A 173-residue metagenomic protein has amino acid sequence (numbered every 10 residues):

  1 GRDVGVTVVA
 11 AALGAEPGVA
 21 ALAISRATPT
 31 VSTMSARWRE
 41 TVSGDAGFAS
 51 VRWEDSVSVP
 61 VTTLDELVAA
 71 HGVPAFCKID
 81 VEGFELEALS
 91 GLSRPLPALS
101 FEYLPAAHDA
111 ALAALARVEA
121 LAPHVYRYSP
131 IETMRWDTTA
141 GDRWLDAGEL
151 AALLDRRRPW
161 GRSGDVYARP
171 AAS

Functional and structural regions predicted by a protein language model:
G1-S173: Phosphate/nucleotide-binding beta-alpha loop and adjacent structural elements of enzyme active sites
